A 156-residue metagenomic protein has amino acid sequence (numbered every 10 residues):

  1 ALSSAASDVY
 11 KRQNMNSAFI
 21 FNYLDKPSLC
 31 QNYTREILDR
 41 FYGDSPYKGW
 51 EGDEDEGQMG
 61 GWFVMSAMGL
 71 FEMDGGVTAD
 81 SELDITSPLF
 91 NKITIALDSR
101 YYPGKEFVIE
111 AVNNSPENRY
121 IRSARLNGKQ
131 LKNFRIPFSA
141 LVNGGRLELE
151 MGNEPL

Functional and structural regions predicted by a protein language model:
A1-A6, Y10: Single conserved hydrophobic/aromatic residue that forms the stacking wall/gate of nucleotide- or nucleobase-binding
Q13-L156: Non-catalytic C-terminal accessory modules of carbohydrate-active enzymes
